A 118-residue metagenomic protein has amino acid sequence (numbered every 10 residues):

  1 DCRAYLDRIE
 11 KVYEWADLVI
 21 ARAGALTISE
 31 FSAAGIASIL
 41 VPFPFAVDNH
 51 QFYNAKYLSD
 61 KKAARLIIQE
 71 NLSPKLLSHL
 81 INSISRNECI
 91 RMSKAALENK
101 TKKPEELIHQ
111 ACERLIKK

Functional and structural regions predicted by a protein language model:
D1-K118: Nucleotide-activated sugar donor-binding and catalytic core shared by glycosyltransferases and related lipid-linked
